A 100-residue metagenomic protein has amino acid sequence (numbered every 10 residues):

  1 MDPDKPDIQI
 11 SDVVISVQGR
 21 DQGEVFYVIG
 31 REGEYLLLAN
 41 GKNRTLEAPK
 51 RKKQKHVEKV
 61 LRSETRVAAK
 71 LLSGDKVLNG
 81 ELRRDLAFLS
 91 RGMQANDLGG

Functional and structural regions predicted by a protein language model:
M1-I10, V17, Y27-G100: Ferredoxin-like alpha/beta domains used as RNA- or RNAP-binding modules
G19-Q22: Short, charged beta-turn/beta-strand-edge "cap" motif at the junction between a beta-strand and an adjacent loop
